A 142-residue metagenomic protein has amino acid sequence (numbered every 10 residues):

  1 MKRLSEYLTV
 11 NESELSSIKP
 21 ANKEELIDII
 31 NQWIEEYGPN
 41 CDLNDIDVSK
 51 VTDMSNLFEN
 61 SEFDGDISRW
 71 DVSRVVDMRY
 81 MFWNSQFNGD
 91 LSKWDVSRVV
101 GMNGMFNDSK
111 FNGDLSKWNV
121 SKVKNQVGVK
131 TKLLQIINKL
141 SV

Functional and structural regions predicted by a protein language model:
K2-V142: Negatively charged
